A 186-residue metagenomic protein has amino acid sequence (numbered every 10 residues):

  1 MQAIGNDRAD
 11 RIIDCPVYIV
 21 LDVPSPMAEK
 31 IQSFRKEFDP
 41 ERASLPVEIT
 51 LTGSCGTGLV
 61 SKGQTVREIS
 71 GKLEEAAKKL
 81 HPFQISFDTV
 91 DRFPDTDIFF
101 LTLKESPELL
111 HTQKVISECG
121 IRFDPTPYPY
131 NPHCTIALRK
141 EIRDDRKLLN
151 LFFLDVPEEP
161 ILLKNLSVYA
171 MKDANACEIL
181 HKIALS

Functional and structural regions predicted by a protein language model:
M1-Q84, R92, S106-E159, E178-S186: Basic, often amphipathic N-terminal segments
I19, L101, L166-V168: Hydrophobic beta-strand residues in large extracellular and virion-surface proteins
D91-F99: Short, basic/glycine-rich phosphate-binding loops at helix/coil junctions that contact nucleotide phosphates
A170-K172: Short, exposed beta-strand-loop hairpins at the edges of beta-sheets in extracellular/periplasmic proteins
A174-A176: Short, solvent-exposed loop/turn segments that connect beta-strands within catalytic domains and beta-strand-rich
